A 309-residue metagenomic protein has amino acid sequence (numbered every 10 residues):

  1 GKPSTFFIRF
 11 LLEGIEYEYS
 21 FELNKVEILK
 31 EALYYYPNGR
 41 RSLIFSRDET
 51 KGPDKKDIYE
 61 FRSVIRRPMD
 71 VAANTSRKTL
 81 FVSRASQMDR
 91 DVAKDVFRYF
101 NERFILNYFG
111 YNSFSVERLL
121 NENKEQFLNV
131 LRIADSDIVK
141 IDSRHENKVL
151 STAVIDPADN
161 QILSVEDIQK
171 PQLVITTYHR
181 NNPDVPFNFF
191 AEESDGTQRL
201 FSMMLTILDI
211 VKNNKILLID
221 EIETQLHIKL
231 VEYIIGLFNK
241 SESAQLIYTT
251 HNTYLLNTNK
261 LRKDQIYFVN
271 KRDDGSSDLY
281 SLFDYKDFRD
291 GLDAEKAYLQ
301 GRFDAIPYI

Functional and structural regions predicted by a protein language model:
G1, R144-A158: Beta-rich nucleic-acid/ligand-interaction surfaces
P3-F21: Conserved amphipathic alpha-helical "coupling/scaffold" segments that transmit conformational changes between domains
I8-G14, Y35, T177-P183, K271: Short acidic, glycine-rich loop/turn motifs
E16-E18, R40-S42, D184-N188, S276-S277: Short, mixed charged/polar active-site loops that provide acid/base catalysis or chelate metal/phosphate cofactors
E16-L150: Electropositive, glycine-dotted interaction segments that contact anionic polymers or phosphate-rich ligands
P157-L208, I216, I222-L226: Conserved ABC ATPase signature
Q225-K229, Y233: ATPase nucleotide-binding head domains, primarily ABC-like/P-loop NTPase cores
E232-I309: C-terminal lobe/lid and adjacent interdomain/linker elements of RecA-like ASCE P-loop ATPase modules
